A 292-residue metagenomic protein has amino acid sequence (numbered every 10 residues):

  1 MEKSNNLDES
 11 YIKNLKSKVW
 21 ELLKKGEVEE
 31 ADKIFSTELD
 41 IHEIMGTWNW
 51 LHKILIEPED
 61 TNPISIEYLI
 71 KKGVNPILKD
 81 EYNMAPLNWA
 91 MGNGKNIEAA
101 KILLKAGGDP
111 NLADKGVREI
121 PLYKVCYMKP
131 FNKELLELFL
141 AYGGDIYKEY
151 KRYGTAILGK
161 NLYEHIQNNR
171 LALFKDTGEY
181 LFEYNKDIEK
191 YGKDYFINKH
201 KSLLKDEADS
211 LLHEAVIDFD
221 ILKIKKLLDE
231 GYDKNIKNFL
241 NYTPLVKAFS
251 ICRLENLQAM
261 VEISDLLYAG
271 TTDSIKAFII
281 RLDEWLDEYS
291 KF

Functional and structural regions predicted by a protein language model:
M1-E38, H42-E59, E67, L171 (+4 more regions): Intrinsically disordered, low-complexity regulatory segments in ankyrin-centric signaling systems
I12, E27-V28, D40-I44, E59-N62 (+10 more regions): Alpha-helix initiation and capping sites
I12-V19, E43-I56, K79-P86, A113-C126 (+4 more regions): Ankyrin-repeat boundary/"N-cap" motif
E21-G26, K53-T61, W89-N96, K124-F131 (+5 more regions): Ankyrin repeat A-helix N-terminal signature
E30, S65, E98-A99, E134-L135 (+5 more regions): Conserved ankyrin/ankyrin-like repeat signature
F35-D40, E67-N75, K101-D109, E137-D145 (+2 more regions): Ankyrin repeat domain, specifically the short helix-to-loop turn at the C-terminus of the second helix of each repeat
G116-A141, D145-K148, N235-M260: Ankyrin-repeat and related helical/solenoid repeat scaffolds used for protein-protein interactions
I146-Y191, L245, F249, L257 (+2 more regions): Leucine-rich solenoid repeat scaffolds
